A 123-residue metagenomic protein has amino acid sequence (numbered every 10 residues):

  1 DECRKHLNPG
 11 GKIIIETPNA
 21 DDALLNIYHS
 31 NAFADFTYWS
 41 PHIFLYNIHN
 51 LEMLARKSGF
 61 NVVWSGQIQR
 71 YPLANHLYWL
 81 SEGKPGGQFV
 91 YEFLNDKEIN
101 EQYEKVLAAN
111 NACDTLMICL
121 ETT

Functional and structural regions predicted by a protein language model:
D1-H29, S40, L45-F60, T115-T123: Conserved SAM-binding loop
N8-G10, F36, A108: Generic secretory/membrane-interface signal
N19-D22, F36-T37, V90-E98: Short linear motifs at secondary-structure transitions and domain/linker junctions
H29-Y38, W79-G87: Short glycine/proline- and charge-enriched loop/turn segments that cap or connect secondary-structure elements
N31-F36, V62, N100-E101: Generic alpha-helix detector with strongest preference for long hydrophobic helices that associate with membranes
A34, N50, Q69-P72: Residue-level detector of flexible, active-site-proximal loop/helix-junction positions within diverse enzyme catalytic
A34, P41-I43, G66: Flexible, active-site-adjacent loop/turn segments at secondary-structure boundaries
W64-T123: A C-terminal cap/extension of S-adenosyl-L-methionine-dependent methyltransferases that defines the acceptor-substrate
